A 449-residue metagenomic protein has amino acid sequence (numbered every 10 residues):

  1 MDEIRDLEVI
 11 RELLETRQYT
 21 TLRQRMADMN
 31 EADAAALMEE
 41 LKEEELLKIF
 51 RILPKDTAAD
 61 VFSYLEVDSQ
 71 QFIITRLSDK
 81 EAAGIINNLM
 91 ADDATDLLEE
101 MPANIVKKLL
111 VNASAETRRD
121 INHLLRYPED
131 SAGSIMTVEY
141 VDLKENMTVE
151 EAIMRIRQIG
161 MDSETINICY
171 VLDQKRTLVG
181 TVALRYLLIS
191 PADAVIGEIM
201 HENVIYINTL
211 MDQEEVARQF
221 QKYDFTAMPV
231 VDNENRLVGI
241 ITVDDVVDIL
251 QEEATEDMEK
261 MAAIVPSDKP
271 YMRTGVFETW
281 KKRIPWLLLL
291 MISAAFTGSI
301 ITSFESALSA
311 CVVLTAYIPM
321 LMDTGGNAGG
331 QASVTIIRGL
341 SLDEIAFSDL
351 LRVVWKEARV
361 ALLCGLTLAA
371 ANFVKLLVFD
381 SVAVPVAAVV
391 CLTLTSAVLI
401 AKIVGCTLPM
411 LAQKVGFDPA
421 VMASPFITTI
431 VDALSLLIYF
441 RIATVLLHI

Functional and structural regions predicted by a protein language model:
M1-V265: Hydrophobic packing positions in regular secondary-structure scaffolds
E31, W286-A294, Y317, L321 (+13 more regions): Alpha-helical transmembrane segments in multi-pass membrane proteins
D245-T279, G330-V353, M410-K414: Non-transmembrane, extramembrane segments of multi-pass ion/lipid transporters
D257, M322-R338, T428-L436: Short helical (or helix-break) motifs at transmembrane helix termini and adjacent helical loops in multi-pass membrane
K269-L289, F347-L366, A387-C391: Soluble-to-membrane junctions at the N-terminal ends of transmembrane alpha-helices in multi-pass ion-transporting
M291-L308, A369-V382: Juxtamembrane "helix exit" motif at the C-terminal ends of alpha-helical transmembrane segments in multi-pass membrane
S303-I318, D380-L392: Membrane-water interface of transmembrane alpha-helices in multipass transporters/channels
L411-V431: Interfacial loop-to-transmembrane junctions
